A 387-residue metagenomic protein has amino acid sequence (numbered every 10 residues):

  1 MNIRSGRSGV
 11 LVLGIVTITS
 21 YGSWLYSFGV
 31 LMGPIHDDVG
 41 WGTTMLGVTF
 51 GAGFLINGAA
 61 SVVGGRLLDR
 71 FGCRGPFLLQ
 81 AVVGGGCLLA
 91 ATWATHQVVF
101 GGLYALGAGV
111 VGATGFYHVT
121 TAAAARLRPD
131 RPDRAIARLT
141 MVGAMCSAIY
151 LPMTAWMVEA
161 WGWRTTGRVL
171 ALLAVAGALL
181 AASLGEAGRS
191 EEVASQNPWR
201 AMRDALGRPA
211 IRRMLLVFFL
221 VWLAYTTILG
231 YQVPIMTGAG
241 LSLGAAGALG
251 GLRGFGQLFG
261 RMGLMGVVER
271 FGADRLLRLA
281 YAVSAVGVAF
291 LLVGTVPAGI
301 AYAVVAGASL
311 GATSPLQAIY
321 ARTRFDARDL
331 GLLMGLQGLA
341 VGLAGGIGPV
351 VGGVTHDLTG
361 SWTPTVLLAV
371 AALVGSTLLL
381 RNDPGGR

Functional and structural regions predicted by a protein language model:
I18, V99-G115, F219, A298-A312: Hydrophobic core of transmembrane alpha-helices in multi-pass small-molecule transporters, especially MFS/SLC-type
F28-M32, R208-L264: Extracytoplasmic gate region of multi-pass secondary transporters
I35-H36, L67-L68, M153-W161, M236-T237 (+2 more regions): Interfacial helix-cap and linker-helix signal at transmembrane-aqueous boundaries of multi-pass secondary transporters
A60-G72, G260-G272: Helix-to-loop junctions at the C-terminal end of transmembrane segments in multipass secondary transporters
G75-L89, R275-A289: Structural signature of the two symmetry-related core transmembrane helices
Y104-M141, D326: Cytoplasmic helix-loop-helix junction between adjacent transmembrane helices in 12-TM secondary transporters
L139-E186: Helix-loop-helix hairpin linking two adjacent transmembrane segments in secondary transporters
R324-T359: A late C-terminal transmembrane helix in Major Facilitator Superfamily
